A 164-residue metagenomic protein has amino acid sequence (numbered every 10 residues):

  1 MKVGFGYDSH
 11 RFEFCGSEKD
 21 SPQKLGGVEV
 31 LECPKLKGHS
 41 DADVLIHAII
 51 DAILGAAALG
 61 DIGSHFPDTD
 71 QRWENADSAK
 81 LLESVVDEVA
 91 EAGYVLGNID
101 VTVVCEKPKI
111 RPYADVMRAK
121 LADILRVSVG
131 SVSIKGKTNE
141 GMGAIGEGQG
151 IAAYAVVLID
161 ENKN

Functional and structural regions predicted by a protein language model:
M1-D115, L125: RNase III-family endoribonuclease catalytic core
K2-F5, S9, K109-R111, I124-G146 (+1 more regions): C-terminal binding/interaction regions
R118: Generic structural marker for isolated residues within well-ordered, non-membrane alpha-helices of soluble domains
L121: Glycine-rich, mobile lid/loop segments that gate access to catalytic sites or pores
